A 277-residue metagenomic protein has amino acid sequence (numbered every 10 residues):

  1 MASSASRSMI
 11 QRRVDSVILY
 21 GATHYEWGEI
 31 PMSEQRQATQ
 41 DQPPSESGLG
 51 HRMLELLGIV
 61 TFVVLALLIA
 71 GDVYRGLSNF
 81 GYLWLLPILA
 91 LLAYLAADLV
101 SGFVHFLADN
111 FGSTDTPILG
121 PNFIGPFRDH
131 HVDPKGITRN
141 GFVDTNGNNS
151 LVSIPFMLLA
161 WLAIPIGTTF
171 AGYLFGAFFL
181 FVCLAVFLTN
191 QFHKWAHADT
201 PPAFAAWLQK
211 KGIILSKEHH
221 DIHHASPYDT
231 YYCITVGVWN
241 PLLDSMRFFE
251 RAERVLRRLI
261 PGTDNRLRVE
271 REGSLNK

Functional and structural regions predicted by a protein language model:
S3-S8, R12-R13: Low-acidity, Ser/Thr- and Arg-rich intrinsically disordered low-complexity segments
M9, S16-E29: Short, positively charged and aromatic/hydrophobic N-terminal segments
E26-M53, F80-W84, F111, D115-T116 (+3 more regions): Cytosolic/stromal cytosol-facing helical appendages immediately following the last transmembrane segment
M53-D72: The first (N-terminal) embedded transmembrane alpha-helix
T61-A66, T145-A163: Core segments of transmembrane alpha-helices that mediate helix-helix packing or line hydrophobic substrate/ligand
A70-I88, L162-A177: Helix-coil boundary and interhelical linker segments in multi-pass alpha-helical membrane proteins
G71-D72, N79-I124, D133-P134, N140-V143: Early transmembrane hairpin module of multi-pass membrane proteins
L91-S101, F181-H193: Alpha-helical transmembrane segments of multi-pass membrane proteins
